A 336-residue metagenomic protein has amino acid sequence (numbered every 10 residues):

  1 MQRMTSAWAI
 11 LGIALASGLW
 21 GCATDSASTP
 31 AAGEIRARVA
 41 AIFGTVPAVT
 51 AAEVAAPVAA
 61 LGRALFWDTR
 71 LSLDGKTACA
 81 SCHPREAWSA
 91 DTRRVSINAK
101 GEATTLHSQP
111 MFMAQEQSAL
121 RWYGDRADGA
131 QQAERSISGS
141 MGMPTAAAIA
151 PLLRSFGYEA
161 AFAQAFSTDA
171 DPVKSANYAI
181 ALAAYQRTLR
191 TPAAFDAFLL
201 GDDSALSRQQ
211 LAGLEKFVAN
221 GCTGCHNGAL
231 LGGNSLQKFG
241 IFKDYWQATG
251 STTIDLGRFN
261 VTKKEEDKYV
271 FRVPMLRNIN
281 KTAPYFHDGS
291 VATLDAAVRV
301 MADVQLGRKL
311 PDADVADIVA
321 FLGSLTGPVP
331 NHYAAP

Functional and structural regions predicted by a protein language model:
Q2-S6, W20-P336: Periplasmic c-type cytochrome electron-transfer domains
A9-G18: Bacterial N-terminal signal peptides
